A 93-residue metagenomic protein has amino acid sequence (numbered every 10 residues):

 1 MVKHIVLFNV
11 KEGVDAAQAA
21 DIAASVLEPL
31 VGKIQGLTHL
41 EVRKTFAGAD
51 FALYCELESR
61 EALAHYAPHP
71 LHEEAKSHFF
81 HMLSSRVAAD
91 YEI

Functional and structural regions predicted by a protein language model:
M1-F51, E58-P68, Y91-I93: Short S/T/G/P-rich N-terminal loop/turn motif that feeds into the first structured element of a domain
L27, E74-S77: A generic membrane alpha-helix/interface feature
G36-T38, K76-Y91: Conserved short beta-strand edge segments in small beta-sheet-based binding/regulatory domains
E56-L57, M82: Conserved catalytic core of Hanks-type protein kinase domains
H69-E73: Histidine-centered catalytic/metal-coordination loop motif
